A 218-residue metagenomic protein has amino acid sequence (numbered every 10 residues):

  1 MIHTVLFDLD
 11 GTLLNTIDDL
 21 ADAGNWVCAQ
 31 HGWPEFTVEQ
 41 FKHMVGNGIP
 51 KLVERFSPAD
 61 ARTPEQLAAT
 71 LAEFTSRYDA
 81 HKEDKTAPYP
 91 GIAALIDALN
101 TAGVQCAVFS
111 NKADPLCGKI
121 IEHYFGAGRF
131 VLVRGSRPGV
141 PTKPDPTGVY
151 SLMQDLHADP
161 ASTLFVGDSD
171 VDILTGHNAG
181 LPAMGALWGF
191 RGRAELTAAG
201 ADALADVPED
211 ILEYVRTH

Functional and structural regions predicted by a protein language model:
M1-H43: Active-site neighborhood of HAD-like aspartate-dependent phosphohydrolases
G24, I92-E122: Substrate-recognition element of Asp-dependent hydrolases with the DxDx(T/V) motif
V27-C28, G48-T63, I120, L152-M153: Helix-loop "lid/cap" segments that line or gate small-molecule binding pockets
H31, R55-A94: Metal-dependent phosphoesterase signature
D84-A87, A113-V166, D170-A179, R193-E195: Substrate-recognition "cap/lid" segment bordering the active-site pocket of phosphatases
W188-A198: Short, glycine/polar-rich helix-capping loops at beta-to-alpha or helix-loop-helix junctions that flank or form
A203-V207: Short acidic-hydrophobic, aromatic-tinged amphipathic segments that line or gate anion-handling sites
